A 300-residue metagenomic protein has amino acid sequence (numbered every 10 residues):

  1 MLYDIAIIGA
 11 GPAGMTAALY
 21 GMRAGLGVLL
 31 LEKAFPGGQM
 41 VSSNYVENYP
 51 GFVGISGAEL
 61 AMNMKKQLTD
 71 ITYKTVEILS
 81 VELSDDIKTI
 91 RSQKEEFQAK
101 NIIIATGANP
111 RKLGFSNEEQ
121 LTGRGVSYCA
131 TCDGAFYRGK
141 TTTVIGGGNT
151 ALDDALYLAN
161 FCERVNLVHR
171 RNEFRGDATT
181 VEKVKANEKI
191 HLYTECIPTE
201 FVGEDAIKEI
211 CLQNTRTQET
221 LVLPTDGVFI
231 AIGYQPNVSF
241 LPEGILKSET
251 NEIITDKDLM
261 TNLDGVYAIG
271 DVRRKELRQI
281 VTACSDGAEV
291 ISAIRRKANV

Functional and structural regions predicted by a protein language model:
L2-D4, T75, R138-K140, E195 (+2 more regions): Phosphate-coordination loops involved in phosphoryl transfer and adenosine-cofactor binding
Y3-I71, L152-D177, S248, A293: Beta1-alpha1 glycine-rich phosphate/pyrophosphate-binding loop at the start of Rossmann-like nucleotide-binding domains
G11-P12, F35, A108-P110, N149-T150 (+1 more regions): Residue-level detector of alpha-helix initiation sites
L68, T72-R91, F97-A99, N160-T255 (+1 more regions): A Rossmann-like FAD-binding core segment of flavoenzymes
Y73-S92, E96-F136: Glycine/small-residue-rich loop that forms an oxyanion/phosphate-binding "nest" at active or ligand-binding sites
G114, Q120-F136, I232-T282, D286-R296: FAD-site-proximal beta/loop scaffold in flavoenzymes
